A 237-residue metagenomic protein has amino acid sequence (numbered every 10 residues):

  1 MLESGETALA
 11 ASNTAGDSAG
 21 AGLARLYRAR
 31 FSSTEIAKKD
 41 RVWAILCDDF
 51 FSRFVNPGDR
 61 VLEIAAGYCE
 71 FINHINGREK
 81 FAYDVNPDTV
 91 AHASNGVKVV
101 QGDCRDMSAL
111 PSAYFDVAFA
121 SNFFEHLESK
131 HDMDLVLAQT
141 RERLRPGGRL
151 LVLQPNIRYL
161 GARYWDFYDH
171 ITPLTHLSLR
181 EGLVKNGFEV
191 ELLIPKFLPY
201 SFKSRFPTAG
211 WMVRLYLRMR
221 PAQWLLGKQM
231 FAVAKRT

Functional and structural regions predicted by a protein language model:
M1-A113, V117-S121, L137, M230: Conserved N-terminal segment of class I S-adenosyl-L-methionine
N56, L127-H131, L144-P146: Helix-to-beta-strand junctions that scaffold the AdoMet/dcAdoMet cofactor pocket in Class I SAM-dependent enzymes
D106, E125-H126, Y159: Active-site micro-motifs of SAM-dependent methyltransferase domains
V117-H131: A short SAM/SAH-binding and catalytic strip from SAM-dependent methyltransferases
D134-R149: A short glycine-rich, Lys/Arg-flanked "PGG" loop and its adjoining helix->strand segment in the class I
L150-H170: Short, glycine-/aromatic-enriched active-site segment of Class I SAM-dependent methyltransferases
I171-G187, L193: Short alpha-helix
E181, L192-T237: A C-terminal cap/extension of S-adenosyl-L-methionine-dependent methyltransferases that defines the acceptor-substrate
